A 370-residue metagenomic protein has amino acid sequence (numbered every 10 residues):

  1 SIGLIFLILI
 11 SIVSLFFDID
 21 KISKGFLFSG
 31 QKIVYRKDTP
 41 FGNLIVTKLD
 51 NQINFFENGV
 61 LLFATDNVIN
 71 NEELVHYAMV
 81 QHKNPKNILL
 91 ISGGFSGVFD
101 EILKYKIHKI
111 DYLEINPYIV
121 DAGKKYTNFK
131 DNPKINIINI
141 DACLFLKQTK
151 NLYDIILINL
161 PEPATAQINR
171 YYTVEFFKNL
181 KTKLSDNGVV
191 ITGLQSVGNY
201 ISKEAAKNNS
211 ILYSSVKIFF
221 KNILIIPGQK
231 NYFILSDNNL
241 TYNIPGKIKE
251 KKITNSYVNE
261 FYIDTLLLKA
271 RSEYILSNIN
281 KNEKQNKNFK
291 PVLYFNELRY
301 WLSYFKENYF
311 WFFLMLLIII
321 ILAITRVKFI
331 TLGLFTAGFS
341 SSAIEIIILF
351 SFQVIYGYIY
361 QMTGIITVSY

Functional and structural regions predicted by a protein language model:
I2-G3, L334, T367: Residue-level recognition of transmembrane alpha-helices in multi-pass small-molecule transporters/permeases
I2-Q81, N87-L89, C143, Q148 (+1 more regions): Soluble small-group transferase modules, centered on the S-adenosyl donor enzyme superfamily
V68-Y213: The AdoMet/dcAdoMet-binding core of the Class I SAM-like
I102, V216, L235, F352: Hydrophobic, well-ordered secondary-structure elements that form the walls of internal hydrophobic environments
R326-F339: Membrane-interfacial loop-to-transmembrane alpha-helix junctions, especially the N-terminal start
S341-Y358: Extracytoplasmic gate region of multi-pass secondary transporters
G364-Y370: Transmembrane alpha-helices of Major Facilitator/SLC transporters
